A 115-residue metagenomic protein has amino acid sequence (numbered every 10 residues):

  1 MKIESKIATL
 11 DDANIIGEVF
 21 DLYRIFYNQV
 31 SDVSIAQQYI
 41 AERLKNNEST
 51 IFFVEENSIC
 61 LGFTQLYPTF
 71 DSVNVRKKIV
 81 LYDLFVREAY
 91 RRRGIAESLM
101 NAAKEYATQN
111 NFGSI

Functional and structural regions predicted by a protein language model:
I3-E18: A short beta-loop-alpha structural element at the N-terminal edge of CoA-dependent acyl/N-acetyltransferase catalytic
G17-E42: Conserved GNAT-fold acetyl-CoA-binding loop/helix
A41-F53: A short helix-loop-beta-strand connector motif used in the catalytic cores of GNAT acetyltransferases and, in some
F53, I59-P68: Conserved beta-strand in the GNAT
D71-K77: A short, polar/charged loop-to-alpha-helix boundary motif
K77-E88: Conserved acetyl-CoA binding element of GNAT-fold acetyltransferases
V86, R92-E105: Conserved acetyl-CoA-binding loop-helix of GNAT-fold acetyltransferases
A107-I115: Conserved GNAT acetyl-CoA-binding A-motif
